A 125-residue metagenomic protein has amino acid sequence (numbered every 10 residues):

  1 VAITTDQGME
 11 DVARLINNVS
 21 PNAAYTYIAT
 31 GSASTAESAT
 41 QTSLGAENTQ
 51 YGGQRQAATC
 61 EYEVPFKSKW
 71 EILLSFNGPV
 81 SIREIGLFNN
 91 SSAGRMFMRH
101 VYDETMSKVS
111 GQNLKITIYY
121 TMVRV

Functional and structural regions predicted by a protein language model:
V1-R83, N89-V125: Small cysteine-rich, disulfide-bonded extracellular modules of the LU/uPAR three-finger superfamily and closely related
